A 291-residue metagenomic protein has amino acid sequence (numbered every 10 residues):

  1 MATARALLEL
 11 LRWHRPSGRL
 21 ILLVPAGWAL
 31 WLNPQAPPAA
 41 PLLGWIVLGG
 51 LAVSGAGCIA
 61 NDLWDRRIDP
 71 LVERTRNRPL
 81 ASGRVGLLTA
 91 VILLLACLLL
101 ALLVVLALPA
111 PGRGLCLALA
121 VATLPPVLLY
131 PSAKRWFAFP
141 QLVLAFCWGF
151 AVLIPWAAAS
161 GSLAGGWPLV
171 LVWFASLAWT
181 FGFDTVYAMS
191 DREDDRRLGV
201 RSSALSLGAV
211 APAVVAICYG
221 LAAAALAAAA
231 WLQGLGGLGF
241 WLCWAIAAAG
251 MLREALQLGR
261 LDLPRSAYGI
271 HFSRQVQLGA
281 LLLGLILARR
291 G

Functional and structural regions predicted by a protein language model:
M1-L7, C58, D62-V85, D184-A209 (+1 more regions): Cytosolic, membrane-interface loops and tails of multi-pass inner-membrane proteins
R5, A228-G291: Extended hydrophobic alpha-helices typical of membrane-associated regions
L8-E9, L48, A56, T75-L171 (+1 more regions): Intramembrane alpha-helical segments
L20-A29, P79, V143-A159, S206-A209 (+1 more regions): Small-residue-rich segments of transmembrane alpha-helices in multi-pass membrane proteins, especially helix faces
A26-G27, G50, L98, L124-V127 (+5 more regions): Residue-level recognition of pore/gate-forming positions within transmembrane alpha-helices of multi-pass
W28-L48, L102-A118, L153-F174, A224-F240 (+1 more regions): Helix-coil boundary and interhelical linker segments in multi-pass alpha-helical membrane proteins
L48, R66-A120, R197-W244, Q277 (+1 more regions): Multi-pass membrane catalytic core of lipid/isoprenoid biosynthesis enzymes
G50-N61, V127-Y130, A175-T180, Y187 (+1 more regions): Alpha-helical transmembrane segments of multi-pass membrane proteins
